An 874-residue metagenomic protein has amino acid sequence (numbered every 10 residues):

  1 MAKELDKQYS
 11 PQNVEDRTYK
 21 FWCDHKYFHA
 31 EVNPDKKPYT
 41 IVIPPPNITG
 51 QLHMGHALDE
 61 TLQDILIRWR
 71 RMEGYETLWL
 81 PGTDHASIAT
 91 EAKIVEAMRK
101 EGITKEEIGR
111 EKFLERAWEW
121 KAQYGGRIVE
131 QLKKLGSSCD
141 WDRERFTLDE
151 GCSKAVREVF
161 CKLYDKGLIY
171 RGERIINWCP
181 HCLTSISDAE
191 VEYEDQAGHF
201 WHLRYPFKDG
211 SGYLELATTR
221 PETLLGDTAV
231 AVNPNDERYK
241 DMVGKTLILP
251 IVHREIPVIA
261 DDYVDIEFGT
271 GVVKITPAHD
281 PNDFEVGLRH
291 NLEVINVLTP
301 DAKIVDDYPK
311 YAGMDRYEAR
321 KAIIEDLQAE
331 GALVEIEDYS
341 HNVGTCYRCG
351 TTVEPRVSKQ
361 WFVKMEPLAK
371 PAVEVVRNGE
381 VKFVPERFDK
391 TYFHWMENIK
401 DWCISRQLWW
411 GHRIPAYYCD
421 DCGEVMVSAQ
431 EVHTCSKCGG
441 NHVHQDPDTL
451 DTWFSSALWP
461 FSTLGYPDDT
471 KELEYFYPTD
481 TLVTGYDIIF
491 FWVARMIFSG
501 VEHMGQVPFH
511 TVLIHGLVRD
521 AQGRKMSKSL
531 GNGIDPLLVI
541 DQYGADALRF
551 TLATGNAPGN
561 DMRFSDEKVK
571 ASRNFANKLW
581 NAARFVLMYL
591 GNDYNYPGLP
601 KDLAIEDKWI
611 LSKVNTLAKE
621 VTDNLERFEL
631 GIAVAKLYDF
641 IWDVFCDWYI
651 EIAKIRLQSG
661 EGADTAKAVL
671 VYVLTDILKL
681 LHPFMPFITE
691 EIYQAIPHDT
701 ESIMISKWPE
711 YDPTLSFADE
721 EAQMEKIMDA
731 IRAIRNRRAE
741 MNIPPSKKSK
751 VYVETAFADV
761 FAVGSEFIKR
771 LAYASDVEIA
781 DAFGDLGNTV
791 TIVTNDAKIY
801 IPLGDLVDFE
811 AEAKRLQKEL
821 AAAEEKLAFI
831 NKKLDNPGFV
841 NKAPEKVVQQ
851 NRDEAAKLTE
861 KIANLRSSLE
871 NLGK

Functional and structural regions predicted by a protein language model:
M1-M54, T77, V334, Y347 (+1 more regions): Non-catalytic terminal extensions that flank enzyme cores
K3, Q8, R17, D24-H25 (+11 more regions): Residue patterns forming the tRNA-binding/recognition surfaces of aminoacyl-tRNA synthetases and related DALR
E31-I94, T147, V156, L216-T219 (+6 more regions): N-terminal catalytic cores of NTP/NDP-binding nucleotidyl/phosphoryl-transfer enzymes
P34-K36, P44-P45, L78-E91, E144-C152 (+3 more regions): Short, solvent-exposed turn/loop segments enriched in Gly/Ser/Thr/Pro and often Arg
A57-I65, L214-I248, V273-D280, H290-N296 (+2 more regions): Extended active-site and interfacial segments that coordinate phosphate-rich ligands in large catalytic machineries
R68-E76, A97-R110, E130, K134-C139 (+17 more regions): Secondary-structure transition/capping motifs at alpha-helix termini and the adjoining loop/turn into the next element
H202, H394-F454, L458, E502-A545 (+1 more regions): Feature 926 captures the class I aminoacyl-tRNA synthetase adenylation module centered on the KMSKS loop
R254-I259, P447-Y477, D643, D647-I650: Active-site-adjacent "gating/activation" loops or surface patches in catalytic cores
